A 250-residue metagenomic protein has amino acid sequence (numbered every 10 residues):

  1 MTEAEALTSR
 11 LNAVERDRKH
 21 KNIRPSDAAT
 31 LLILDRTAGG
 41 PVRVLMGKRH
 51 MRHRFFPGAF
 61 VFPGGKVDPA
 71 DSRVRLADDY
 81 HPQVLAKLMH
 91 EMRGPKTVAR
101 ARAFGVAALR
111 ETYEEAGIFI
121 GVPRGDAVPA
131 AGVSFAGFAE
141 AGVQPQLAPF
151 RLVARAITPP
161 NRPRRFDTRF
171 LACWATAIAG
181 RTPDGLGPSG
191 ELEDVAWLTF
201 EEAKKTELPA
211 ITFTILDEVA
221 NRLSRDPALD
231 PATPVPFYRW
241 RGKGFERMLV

Functional and structural regions predicted by a protein language model:
M1-V250: N-terminal leader/linker segments that precede catalytic domains of diphosphate-processing enzymes
